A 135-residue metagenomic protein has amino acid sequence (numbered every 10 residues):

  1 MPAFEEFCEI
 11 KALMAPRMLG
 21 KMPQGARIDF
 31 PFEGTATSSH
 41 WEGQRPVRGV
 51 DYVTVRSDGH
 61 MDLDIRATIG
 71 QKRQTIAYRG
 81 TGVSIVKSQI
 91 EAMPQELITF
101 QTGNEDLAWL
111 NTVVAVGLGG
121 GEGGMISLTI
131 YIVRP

Functional and structural regions predicted by a protein language model:
M1-P135: Beta-strand-enriched cores of mature, soluble protein domains
